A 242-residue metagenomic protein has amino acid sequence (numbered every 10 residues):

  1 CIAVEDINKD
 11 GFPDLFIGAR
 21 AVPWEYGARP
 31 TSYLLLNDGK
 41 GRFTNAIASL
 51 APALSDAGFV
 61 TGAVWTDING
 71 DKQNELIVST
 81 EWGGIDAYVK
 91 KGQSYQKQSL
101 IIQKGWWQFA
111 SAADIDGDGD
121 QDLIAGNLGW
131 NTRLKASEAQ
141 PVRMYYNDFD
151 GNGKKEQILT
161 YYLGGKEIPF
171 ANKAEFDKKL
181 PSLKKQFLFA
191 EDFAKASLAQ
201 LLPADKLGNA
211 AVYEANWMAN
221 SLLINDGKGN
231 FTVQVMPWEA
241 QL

Functional and structural regions predicted by a protein language model:
C1-L242: Beta-propeller-forming repeat regions
